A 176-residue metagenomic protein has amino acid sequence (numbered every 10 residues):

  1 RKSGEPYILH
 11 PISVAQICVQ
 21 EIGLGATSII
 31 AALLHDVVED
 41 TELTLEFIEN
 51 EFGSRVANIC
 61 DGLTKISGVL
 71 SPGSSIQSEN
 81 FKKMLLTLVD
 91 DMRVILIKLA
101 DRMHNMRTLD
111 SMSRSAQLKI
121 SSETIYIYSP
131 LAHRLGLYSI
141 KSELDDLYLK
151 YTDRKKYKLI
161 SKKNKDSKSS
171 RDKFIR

Functional and structural regions predicted by a protein language model:
R1-R176: Active-site helical microenvironments for divalent-metal-assisted chemistry
